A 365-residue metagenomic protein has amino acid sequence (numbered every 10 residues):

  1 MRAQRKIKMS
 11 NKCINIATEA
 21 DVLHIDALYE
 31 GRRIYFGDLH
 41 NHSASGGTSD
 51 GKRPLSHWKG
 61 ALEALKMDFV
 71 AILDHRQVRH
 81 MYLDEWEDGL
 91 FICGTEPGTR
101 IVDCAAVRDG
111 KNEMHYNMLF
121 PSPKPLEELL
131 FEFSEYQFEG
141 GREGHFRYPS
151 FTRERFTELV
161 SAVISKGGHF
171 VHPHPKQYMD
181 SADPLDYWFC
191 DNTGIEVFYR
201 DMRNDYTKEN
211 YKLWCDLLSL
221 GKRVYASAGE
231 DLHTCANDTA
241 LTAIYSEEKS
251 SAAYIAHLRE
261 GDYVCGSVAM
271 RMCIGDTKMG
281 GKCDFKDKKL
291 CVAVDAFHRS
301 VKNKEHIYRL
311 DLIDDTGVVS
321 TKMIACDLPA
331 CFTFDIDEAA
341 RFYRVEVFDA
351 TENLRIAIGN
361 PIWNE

Functional and structural regions predicted by a protein language model:
R2-I34, G46, L55, K166 (+2 more regions): C-terminal functional module detector
S10-K166, P173, S181-A182, C190 (+4 more regions): A metal-dependent hydrolase metal-coordination microenvironment
W58-A61, C93, E139-R142, T193 (+4 more regions): Short, surface-exposed linear patches
D68, H174, V294-H298: Generic secondary-structure microfeatures
D84-E85, L185, D276-G281: Charge-rich, low-complexity amphipathic helices in intrinsically disordered tails/linkers adjacent to domains
K111-N112, T207-L217, Y263-A269, I307-Y308: Hydrophobic transmembrane alpha-helix bundles
D186-S250: Catalytic-core region of carbohydrate-active enzymes that cleave or remodel glycosidic bonds
